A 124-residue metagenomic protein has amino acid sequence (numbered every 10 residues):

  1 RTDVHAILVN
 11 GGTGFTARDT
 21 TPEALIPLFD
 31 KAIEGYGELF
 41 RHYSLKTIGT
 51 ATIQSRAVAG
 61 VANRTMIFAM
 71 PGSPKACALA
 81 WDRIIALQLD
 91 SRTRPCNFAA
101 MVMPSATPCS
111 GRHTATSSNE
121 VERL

Functional and structural regions predicted by a protein language model:
R1-L124: Non-catalytic beta/alpha edge segments that cap or flank active sites
